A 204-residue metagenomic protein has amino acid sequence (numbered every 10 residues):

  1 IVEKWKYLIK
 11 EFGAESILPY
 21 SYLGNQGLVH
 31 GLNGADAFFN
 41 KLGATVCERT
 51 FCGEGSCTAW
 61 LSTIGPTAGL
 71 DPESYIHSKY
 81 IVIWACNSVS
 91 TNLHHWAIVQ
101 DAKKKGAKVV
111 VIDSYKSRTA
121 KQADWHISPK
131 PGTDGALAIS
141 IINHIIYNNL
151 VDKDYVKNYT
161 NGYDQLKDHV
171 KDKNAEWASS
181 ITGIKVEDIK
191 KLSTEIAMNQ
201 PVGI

Functional and structural regions predicted by a protein language model:
I1-I204: Cofactor-pocket helix-loop regions in the catalytic cores of large enzyme subunits
